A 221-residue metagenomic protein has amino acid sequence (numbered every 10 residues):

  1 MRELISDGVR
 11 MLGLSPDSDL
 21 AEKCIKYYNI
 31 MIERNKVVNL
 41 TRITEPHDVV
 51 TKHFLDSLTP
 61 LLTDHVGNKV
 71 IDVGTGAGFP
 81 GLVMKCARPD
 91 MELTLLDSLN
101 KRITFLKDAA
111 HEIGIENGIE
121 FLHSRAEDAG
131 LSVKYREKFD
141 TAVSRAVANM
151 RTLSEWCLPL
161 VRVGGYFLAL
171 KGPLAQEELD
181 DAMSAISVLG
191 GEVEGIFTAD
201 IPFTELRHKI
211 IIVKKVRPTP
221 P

Functional and structural regions predicted by a protein language model:
M1-I71, K101-E120: Class I SAM-dependent transferase core
M31, M84, K171, V213: Residue-level signal for inorganic ion chemistry
H53, L131-K134, S154-E155, D180 (+1 more regions): Short, well-ordered secondary-structure micro-motifs
L58-A148, S154: Conserved SAM/SAH cofactor-binding pocket of Class I
T75, A126, G172-P173, A199-I201: Short, ordered loop/turn segments at secondary-structure junctions
F121, L174-P221: Active-site capping/gating segments
T152-Y166: A short glycine-rich, Lys/Arg-flanked "PGG" loop and its adjoining helix->strand segment in the class I
G164-L174: Conserved beta-strand signature within the Rossmann-like core of class I S-adenosyl-L-methionine
